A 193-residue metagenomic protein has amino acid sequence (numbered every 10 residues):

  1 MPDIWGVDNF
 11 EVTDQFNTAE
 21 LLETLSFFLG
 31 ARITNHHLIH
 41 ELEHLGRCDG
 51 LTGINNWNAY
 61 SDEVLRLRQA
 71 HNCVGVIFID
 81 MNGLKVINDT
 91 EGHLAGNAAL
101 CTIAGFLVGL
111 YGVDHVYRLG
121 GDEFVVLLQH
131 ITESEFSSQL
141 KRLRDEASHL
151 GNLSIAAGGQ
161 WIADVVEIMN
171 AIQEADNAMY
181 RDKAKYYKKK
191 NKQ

Functional and structural regions predicted by a protein language model:
M1-F10: Sensory-domain boundary capping and coupling elements
T13-R32: Amphipathic alpha-helical "output/dimerization" segments
A19, R32, H36-E43, S61 (+1 more regions): Amphipathic coiled-coil signal-coupling helices
L38-N56, E63: Amphipathic HAMP/coiled-coil signal-transducing linker helices that couple sensory inputs to cytosolic output domains
N56-G75, K85-G109, Y117-G121, V125-V126 (+3 more regions): Conserved long alpha-helical elements within nucleotide-processing catalytic cores of c-di-GMP signaling and class III
V126-I131, W161-A163: Short beta-strand-to-loop capping motifs
S137-S148, W161-Q193: Catalytic-core segments of nucleotide cyclases and related cyclic-nucleotide turnover enzymes
G151-A156: PAS and PAS-like sensory/regulatory domains
